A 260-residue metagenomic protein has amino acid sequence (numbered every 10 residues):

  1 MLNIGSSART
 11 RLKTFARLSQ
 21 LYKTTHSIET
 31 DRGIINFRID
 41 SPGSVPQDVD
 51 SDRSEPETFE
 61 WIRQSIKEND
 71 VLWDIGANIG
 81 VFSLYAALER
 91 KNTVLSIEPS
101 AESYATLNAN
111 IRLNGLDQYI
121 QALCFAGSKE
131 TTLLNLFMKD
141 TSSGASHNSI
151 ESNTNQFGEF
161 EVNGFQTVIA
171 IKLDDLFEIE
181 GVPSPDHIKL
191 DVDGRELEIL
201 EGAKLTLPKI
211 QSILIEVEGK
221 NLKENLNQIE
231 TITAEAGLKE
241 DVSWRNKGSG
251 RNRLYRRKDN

Functional and structural regions predicted by a protein language model:
M1-G115, Y119, F160-V162, I229 (+1 more regions): S-adenosyl-L-methionine
R32-F59, L123, S128-I171, D175-E180: Glycine-rich adenosyl-binding loop in Rossmann-like folds that engage adenosine-containing cofactors
V71, I75-S83, E102, I169-L222: Active-site segment flanking the S-adenosylmethionine/decSAM binding pocket in AdoMet-dependent transferases
A86, L107, I120, L134-L136 (+1 more regions): Hydrophobic packing residues within well-ordered alpha-helices of enzyme cores
A105, T131, E198, K223-E224 (+1 more regions): Residues that form or flank phosphate/diphosphate-binding pockets in enzymes that use nucleotide phosphates
Q118-I120, S184-P185: Short acidic capping loops at alpha-helix termini that bridge into adjacent secondary structure
A170, N225-T233: Short alpha-helix
